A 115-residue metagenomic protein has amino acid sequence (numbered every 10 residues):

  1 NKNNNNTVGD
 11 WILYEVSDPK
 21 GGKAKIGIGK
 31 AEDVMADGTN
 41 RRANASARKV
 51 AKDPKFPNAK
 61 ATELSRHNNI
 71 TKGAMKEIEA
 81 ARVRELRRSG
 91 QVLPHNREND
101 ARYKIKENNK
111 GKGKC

Functional and structural regions predicted by a protein language model:
N1-C115: Catalytic toxin/effector domains delivered as secreted proteins or via bacterial secretion systems
